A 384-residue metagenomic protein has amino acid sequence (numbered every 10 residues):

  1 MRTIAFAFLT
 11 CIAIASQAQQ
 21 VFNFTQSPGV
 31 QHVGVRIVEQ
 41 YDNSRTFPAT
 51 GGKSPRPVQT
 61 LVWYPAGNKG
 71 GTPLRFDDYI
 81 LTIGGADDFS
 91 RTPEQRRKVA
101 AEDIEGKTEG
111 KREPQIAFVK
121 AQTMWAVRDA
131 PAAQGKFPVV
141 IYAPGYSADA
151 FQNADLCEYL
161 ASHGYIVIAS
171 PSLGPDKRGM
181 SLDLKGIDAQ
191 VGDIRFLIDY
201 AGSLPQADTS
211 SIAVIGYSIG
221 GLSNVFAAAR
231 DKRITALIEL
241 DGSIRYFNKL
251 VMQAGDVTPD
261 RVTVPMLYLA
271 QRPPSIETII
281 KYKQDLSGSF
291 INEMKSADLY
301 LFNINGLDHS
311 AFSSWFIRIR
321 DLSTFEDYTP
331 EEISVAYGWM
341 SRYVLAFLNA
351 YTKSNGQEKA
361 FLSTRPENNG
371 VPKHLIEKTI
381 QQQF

Functional and structural regions predicted by a protein language model:
M1-I4: Positively charged n-region of N-terminal signal peptides that target proteins for export
A13-A15: N-terminal signal peptide c-region/cleavage motif recognized by signal peptidases
Q19-V139, T329, I333, V344: Domain-level recognition of soluble alpha/beta enzyme cores, biased toward histidine phosphatases/phosphomutases
Q20-G34, N43-S44, T50-P55, G67-N68 (+4 more regions): Alpha/beta-hydrolase-fold serine-hydrolase catalytic core, especially in secreted/extracellular enzymes
Q122-R178, Y246-F247, P274-I280: Short substrate-entry loop that stabilizes the transition state in hydrolases
P131-Q134, T235-H309: The feature captures the conserved acid-bearing segment of alpha/beta-hydrolase catalytic domains
Q152, L182-Q206: Alpha/beta-hydrolase active-site loop
L197-R261: Primarily recognizes the serine-hydrolase "nucleophile elbow" in alpha/beta-hydrolase and SGNH/GDSL folds
